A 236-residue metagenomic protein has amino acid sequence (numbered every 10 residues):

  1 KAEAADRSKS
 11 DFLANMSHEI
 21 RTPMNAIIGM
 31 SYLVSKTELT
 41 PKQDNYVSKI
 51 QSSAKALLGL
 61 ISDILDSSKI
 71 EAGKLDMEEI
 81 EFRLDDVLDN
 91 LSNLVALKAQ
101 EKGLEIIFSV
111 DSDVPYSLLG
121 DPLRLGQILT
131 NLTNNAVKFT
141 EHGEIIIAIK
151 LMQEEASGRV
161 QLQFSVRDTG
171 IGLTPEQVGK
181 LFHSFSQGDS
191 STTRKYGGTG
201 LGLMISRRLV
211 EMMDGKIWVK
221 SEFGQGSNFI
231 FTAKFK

Functional and structural regions predicted by a protein language model:
K1-K36, K49, S53-K55, L60-S62: Primarily the dimerization/phosphotransfer
S68-E79, E144: Helix-loop junction within the histidine kinase core
E78-R83, Q100, E105-Y116, M152: Conserved catalytic submotifs in the C-terminal HATPase_c
L84, G172-K180: Short helix N-cap motif at coil->helix boundaries in the Bergerat
A136-V137: Short helix-loop "hinge" at the ATP-lid/N-box region of the Bergerat-fold HATPase_c
G197, G202, S206, W218: Short alpha-helical Gxxx[C/S/T] motif in the catalytic ATP-binding
D214-K220: Glycine-rich ATP-binding loops of the HATPase_c
